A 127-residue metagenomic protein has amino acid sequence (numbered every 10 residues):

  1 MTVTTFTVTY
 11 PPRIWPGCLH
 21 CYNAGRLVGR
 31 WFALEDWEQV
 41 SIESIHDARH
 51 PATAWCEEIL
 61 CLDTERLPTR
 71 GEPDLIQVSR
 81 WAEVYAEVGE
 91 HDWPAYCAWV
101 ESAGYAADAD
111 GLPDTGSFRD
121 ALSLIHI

Functional and structural regions predicted by a protein language model:
T2-P51: N-terminal ordered "arm"
Q39-A106: Structured domain cores in non-transmembrane regions
D108-G111: Phosphate/anion-contacting hairpin/loop surfaces
I125-I127: Conserved small/polar residues in nucleotide/adenosyl-binding loops
